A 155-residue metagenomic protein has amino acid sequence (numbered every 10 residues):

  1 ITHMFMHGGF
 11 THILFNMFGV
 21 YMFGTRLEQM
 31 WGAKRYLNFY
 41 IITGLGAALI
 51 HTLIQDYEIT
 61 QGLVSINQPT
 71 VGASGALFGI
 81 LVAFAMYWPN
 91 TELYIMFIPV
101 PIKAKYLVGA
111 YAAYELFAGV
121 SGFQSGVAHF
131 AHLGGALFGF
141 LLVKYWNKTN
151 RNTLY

Functional and structural regions predicted by a protein language model:
I1-Y155: A detector for small-residue-rich transmembrane helices and their helix-helix packing motifs
